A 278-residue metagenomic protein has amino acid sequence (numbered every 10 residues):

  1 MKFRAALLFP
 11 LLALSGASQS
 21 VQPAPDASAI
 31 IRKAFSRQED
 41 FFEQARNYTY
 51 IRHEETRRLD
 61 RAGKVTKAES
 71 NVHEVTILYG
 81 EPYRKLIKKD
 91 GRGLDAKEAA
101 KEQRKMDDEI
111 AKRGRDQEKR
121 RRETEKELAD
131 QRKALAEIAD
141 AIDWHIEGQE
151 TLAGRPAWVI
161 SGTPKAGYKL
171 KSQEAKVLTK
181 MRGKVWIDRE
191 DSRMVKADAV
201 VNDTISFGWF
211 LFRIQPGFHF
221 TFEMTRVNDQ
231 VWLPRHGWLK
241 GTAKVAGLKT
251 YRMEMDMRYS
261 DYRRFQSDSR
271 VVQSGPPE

Functional and structural regions predicted by a protein language model:
M1-K2: N-terminal secretory signal peptides that target proteins for export/translocation
A5-S15: Bacterial N-terminal signal peptides
Q19-R182, R189-K196, V200-F218, E223-H236 (+1 more regions): Structured extracytoplasmic
